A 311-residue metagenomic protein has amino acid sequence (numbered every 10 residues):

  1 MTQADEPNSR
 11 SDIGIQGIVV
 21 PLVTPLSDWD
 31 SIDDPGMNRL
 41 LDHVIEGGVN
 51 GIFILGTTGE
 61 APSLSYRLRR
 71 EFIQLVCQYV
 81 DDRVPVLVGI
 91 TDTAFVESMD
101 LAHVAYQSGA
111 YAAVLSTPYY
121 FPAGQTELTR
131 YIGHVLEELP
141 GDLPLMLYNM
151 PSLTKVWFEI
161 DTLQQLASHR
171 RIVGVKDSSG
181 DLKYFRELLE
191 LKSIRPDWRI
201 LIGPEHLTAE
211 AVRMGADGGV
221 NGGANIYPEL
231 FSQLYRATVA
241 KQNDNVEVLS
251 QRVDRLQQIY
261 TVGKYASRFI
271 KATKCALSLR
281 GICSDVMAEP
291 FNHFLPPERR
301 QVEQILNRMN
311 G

Functional and structural regions predicted by a protein language model:
T2-V20, T24-W157: Active-site beta->alpha loop and helix N-cap motifs at the rims of alpha/beta catalytic domains
E6-P7, G14-V23, G47-G48, A216 (+1 more regions): C-terminal alpha-helical cap/extension of soluble enzyme domains
D34-L41, I160, R299-L306: Short, amphipathic alpha-helical "lid/cap" segments that border enzyme active or binding sites
M37, R69, I73, S98 (+5 more regions): A general structural signal for well-ordered alpha-helical segments in protein cores
T58, T93, Y119-Y120, D181 (+3 more regions): Conserved beta-strand edge residues that scaffold enzyme active sites
F72, Y131, L166, V246-L249 (+1 more regions): A structural signal for short hydrophobic/aromatic patches embedded in well-ordered alpha helices
I90-T91, T117, G124, Y148 (+6 more regions): Glycine- and other small-residue-rich loops at beta-strand/loop junctions that grip anionic moieties
L136-L143, P151-Q257: Catalytic alpha/beta core domains of metabolic enzymes, predominantly
